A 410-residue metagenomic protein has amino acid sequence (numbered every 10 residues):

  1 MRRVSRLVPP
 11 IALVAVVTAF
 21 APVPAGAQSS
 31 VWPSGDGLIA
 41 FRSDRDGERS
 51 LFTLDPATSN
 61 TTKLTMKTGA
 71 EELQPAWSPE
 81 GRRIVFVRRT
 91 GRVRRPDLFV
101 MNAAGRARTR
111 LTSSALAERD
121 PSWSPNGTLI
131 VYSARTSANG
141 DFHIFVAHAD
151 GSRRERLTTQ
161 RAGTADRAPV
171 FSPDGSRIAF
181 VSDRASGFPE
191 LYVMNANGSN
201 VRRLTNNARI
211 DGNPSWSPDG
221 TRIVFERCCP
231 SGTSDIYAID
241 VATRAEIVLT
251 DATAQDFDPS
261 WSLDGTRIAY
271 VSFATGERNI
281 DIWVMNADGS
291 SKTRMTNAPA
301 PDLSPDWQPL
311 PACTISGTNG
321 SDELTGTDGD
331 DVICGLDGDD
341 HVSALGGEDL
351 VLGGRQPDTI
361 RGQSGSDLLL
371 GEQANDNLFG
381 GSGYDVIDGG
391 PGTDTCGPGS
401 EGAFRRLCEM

Functional and structural regions predicted by a protein language model:
M1-I11: Bacterial N-terminal signal peptides that target proteins for export
V4, V23-S316, G397-A403, L407-M410: Sequence signature of WD/YWTD-type beta-propeller architectures
P10-F20: Bacterial N-terminal signal peptides
E72-R94, L350-Q356, R361-Q363, E372 (+2 more regions): Mid-chain, structured segments of secreted extracytoplasmic proteins
S316-N319, G326, G335, A344-G346 (+7 more regions): Glycine-centered beta-turn/loop sites at beta-strand termini
I333, T393-T395, F404: Extracellular beta-solenoid/beta-roll
